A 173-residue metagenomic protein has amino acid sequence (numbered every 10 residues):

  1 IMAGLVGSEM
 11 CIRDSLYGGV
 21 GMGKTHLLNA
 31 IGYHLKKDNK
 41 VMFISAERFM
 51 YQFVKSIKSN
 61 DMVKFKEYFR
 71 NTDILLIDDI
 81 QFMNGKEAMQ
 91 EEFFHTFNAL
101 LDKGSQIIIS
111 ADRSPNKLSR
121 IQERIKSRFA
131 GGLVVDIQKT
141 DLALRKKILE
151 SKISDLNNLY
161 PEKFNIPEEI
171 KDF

Functional and structural regions predicted by a protein language model:
I1-G7, C11-I12: Single conserved hydrophobic/aromatic residue that forms the stacking wall/gate of nucleotide- or nucleobase-binding
R13-L28: Walker A/P-loop nucleotide-binding motif
N39-I74, N84-E87: Short glycine-rich substrate-engagement loop in P-loop NTPases that contacts/grips substrate
F43-I44, L76-D78, Q106-D112: Structural recognition of the conserved hydrophobic beta-strand(s) that form the central parallel beta-sheet of P-loop
S56-K58, P115-G131: Short regulatory helix/loop adjacent to the ATP-binding pocket of P-loop NTPases
H95-T96, L100-E123: Sensor-1/coupling segment of RecA-like P-loop NTPase cores
S119, G132-R145: Conserved AAA+ ATPase "SRH/arginine-finger" region at the nucleotide-binding site
K139-F173: Conserved C-terminal "switch" segment of AAA+ ATPases
